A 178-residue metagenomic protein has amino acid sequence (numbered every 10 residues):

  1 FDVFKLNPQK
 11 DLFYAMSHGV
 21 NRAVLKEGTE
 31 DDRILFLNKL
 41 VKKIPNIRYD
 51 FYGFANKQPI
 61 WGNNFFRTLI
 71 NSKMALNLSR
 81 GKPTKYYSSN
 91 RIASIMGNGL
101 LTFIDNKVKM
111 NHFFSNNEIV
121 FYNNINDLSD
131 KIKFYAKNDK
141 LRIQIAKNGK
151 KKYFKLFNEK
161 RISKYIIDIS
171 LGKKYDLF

Functional and structural regions predicted by a protein language model:
F1-N116: Nucleotide-sugar donor-binding catalytic core of glycosyltransferases
F36, R91, K131, N148-G149: Short, hydrophobic/aromatic alpha-helical segments in well-folded domains
F114, I132, A146: Short, flexible helix/strand-to-coil boundary loops that buttress conserved ligand/catalytic motifs in alpha/beta
I119-I125, Y135-D139: Conserved acidic donor-binding segment of nucleotide-sugar-dependent glycosyltransferases
L128: Catalytic phosphate/metal-binding cores of nucleic-acid and nucleotide-processing enzymes, i.e., regions that mediate
K137-S170: A charged, aromatic-enriched C-terminal amphipathic alpha-helix characteristic of glycosyltransferases across folds
K173-F178: A cross-kingdom feature marking charged/low-complexity
